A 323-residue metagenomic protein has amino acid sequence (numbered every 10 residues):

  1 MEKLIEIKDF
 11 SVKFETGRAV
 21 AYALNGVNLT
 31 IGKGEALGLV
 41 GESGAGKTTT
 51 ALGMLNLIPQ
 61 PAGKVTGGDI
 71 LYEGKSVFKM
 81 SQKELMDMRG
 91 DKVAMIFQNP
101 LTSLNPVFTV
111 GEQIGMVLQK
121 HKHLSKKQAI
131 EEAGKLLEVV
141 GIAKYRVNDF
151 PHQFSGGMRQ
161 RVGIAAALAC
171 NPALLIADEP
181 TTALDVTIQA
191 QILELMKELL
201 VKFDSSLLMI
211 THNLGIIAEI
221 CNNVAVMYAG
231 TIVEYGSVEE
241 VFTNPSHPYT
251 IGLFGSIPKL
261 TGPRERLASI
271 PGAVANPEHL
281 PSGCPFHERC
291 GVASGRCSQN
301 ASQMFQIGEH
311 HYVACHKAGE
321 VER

Functional and structural regions predicted by a protein language model:
V65-S76: Conserved ABC transporter NBD signature motif
K75-S76, M116, K127-Y145, F254-G255: Conserved ABC ATPase "signature" region
V147, S237-R323: Short catalytic/signature loops enriched in Gly
D149-F154, M158: Conserved ABC ATPase signature
A169-A173: A short, proline-enriched helix->beta-strand linker immediately N-terminal to the Walker B motif in ABC-type P-loop
I176, P180, L184-R266: P-loop NTP-binding/switch modules centered on Walker-like glycine-rich loops
